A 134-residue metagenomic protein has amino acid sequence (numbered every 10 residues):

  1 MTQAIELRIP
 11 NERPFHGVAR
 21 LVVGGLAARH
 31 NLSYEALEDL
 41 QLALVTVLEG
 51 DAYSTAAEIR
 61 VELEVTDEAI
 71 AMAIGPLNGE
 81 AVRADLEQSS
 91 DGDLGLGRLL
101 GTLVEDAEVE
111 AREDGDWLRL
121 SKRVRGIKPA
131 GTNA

Functional and structural regions predicted by a protein language model:
M1-I5, G50-A134: Conserved beta-strand-loop-beta-strand hairpin that lines the nucleotide-binding pocket of ATP/GTP-utilizing enzymes
M1-L42, A130-A134: Bergerat-fold GHKL ATPase/HATPase_c domain
N11-F15, L21, E38, L48 (+3 more regions): A generic structural micro-environment signature that highlights single residues at secondary-structure boundaries
S33-E58: Conserved ATP-binding N-box helix of the HATPase_c
